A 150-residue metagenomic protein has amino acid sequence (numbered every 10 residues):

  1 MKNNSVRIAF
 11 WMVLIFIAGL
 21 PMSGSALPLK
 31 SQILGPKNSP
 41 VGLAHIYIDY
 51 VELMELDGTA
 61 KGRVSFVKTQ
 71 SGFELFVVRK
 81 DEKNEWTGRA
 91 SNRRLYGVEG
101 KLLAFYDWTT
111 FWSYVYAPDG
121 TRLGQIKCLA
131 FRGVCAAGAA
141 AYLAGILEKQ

Functional and structural regions predicted by a protein language model:
M1, S25-A26: Short intrinsically disordered terminal tails
M1-F10: Bacterial N-terminal signal peptides that target proteins for export
A9-L20: Bacterial N-terminal signal peptides
A26-Q150: Intrinsically disordered, low-complexity proline/glycine-rich segments
